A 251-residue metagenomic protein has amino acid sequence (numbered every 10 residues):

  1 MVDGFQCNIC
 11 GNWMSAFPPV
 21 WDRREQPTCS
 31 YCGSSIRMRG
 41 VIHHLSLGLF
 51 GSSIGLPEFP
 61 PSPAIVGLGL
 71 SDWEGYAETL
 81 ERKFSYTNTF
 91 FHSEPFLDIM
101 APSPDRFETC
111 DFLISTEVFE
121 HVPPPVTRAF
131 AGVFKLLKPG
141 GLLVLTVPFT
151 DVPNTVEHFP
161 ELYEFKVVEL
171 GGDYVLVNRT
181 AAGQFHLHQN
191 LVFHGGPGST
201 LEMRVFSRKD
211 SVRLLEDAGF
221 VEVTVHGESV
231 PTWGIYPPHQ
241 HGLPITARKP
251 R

Functional and structural regions predicted by a protein language model:
M1-E108, F112, V230-P250: Conserved N-terminal segment of class I S-adenosyl-L-methionine
F5, P124-R251: S-adenosyl-L-methionine-dependent methyltransferase catalytic module, highlighting the catalytic core
S62-I65, E117, R128: Residues forming well-ordered secondary-structure scaffolds
F112-V118: A short beta-strand submotif of the Rossmann-like class I SAM-dependent methyltransferase core that lines
F119-P123: Catalytic acidic motif of RecA-like/P-loop NTPases
